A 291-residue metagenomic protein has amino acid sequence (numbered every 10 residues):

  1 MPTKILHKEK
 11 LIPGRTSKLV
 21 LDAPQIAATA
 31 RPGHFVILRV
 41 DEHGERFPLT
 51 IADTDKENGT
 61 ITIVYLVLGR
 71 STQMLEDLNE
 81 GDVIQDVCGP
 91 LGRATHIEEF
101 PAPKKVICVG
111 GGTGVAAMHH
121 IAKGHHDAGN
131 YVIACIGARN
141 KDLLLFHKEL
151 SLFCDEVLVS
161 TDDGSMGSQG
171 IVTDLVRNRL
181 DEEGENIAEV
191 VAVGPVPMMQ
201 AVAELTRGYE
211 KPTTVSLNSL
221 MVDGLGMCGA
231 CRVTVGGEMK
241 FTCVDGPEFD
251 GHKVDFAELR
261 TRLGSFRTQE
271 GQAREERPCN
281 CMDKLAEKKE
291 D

Functional and structural regions predicted by a protein language model:
P2-D82: Ferredoxin-reductase
H7, D53, V159-T161, V215 (+1 more regions): Structural signal for conserved beta-strand scaffold positions within catalytic alpha/beta enzyme cores
L38, D86-V87, V233: A generic structural signal for residues embedded in beta-strands
D41, G89-P90, G236: Short, surface-exposed secondary-structure boundary micro-motifs
G44-D53, L91-F100, C243: Short, Lys/Arg- and Gly-enriched loop/turn segments at beta-strand edges
Q73-V222: FNR/FR-type flavoprotein reductase catalytic core
A117, V196-P197, S219-E248, R277-K284: Local cysteine-cluster metal-coordination motifs and their immediate loop/turn environment, predominantly Fe-S cluster
F241-D245, F249-D291: Short Fe-S-cluster ligation motifs
